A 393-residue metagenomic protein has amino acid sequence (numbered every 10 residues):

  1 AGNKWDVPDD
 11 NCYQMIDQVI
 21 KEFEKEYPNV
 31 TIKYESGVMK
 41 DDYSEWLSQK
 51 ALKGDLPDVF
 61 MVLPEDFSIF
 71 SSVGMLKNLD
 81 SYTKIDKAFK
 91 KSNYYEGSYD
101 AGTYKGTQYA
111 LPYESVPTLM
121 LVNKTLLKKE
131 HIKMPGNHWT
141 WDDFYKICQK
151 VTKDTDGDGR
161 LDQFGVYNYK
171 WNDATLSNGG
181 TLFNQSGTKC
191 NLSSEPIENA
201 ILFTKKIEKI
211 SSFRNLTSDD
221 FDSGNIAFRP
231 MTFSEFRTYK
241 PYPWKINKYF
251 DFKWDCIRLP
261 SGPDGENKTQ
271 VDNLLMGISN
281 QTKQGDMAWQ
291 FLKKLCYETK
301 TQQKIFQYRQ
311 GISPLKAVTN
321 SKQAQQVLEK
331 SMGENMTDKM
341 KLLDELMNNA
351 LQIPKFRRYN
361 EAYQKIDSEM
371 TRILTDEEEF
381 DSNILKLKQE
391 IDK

Functional and structural regions predicted by a protein language model:
A1-I69, P263, M287, Q303 (+3 more regions): Conserved N-terminal structural module of periplasmic/extracytoplasmic solute-binding proteins
S36-W46, W139-D143, F213-S223: Short helix-initiation/N-cap motifs at beta->coil->alpha
V38, V62-P117, D251-R258: Hinge/lid segment of periplasmic solute-binding proteins
D80-N93, N137, D156-F164, G180-N199 (+3 more regions): Short, solvent-exposed loop/beta-turn-alpha elements that line the ligand-binding surface or hinge of extracytoplasmic
Y104-Y113, T118, D142-C190, I226-F228: Extracytoplasmic/periplasmic solute-binding protein
I147-C148, S186-N215, L259: Glycine-centered hinge/linker elements that transmit conformational signals in sensory and ligand-binding systems
W244, L274-R357: Mature extracytoplasmic/periplasmic domains
Q270, E329-I391: C-terminal capping/gating helix-and-loop segments adjacent to ligand/active sites or protein-protein/ligand interfaces
